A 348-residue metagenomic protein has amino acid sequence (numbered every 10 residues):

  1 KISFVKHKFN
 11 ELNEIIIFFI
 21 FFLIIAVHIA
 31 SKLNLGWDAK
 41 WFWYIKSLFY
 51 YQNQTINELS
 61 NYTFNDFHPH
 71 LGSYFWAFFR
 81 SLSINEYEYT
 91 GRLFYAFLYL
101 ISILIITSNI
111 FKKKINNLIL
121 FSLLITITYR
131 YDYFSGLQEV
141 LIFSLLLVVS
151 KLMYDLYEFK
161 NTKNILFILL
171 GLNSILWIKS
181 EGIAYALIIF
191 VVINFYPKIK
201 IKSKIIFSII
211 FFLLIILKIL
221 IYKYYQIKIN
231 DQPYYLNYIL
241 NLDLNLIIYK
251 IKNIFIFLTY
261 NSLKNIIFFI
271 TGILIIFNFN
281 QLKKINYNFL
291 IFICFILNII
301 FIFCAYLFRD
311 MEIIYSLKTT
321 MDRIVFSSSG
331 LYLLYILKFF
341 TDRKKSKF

Functional and structural regions predicted by a protein language model:
K1-V27, K114, I206, F279-I293 (+1 more regions): Start-transfer (signal-anchor) and selected internal transmembrane alpha helices of multi-pass inner/ER membrane
K8-F9, E158-F159, Y185-F211, L282-K283: Perimembrane helix-loop-helix junctions
F18-F21, L93-I110, I115-M153, I165-N173: Membrane-embedded helix bundles of polyisoprenyl
K32, S203-F279, N298-I302: Membrane-lumen/periplasm interface segments of specific transmembrane helices in polyprenyl phosphate-linked
K32-K46, Q52-F75, E86: Extracytoplasmic catalytic/substrate-binding loops of multi-pass membrane glycan-assembly enzymes
D66, H70-S73, L82-I101: Loop-to-helix entry region of an early transmembrane alpha helix in multi-pass inner-membrane enzymes
Y99-F111, N194-F195, K264-F292, I296 (+1 more regions): Hydrophobic, aromatic-rich transmembrane alpha-helices and their immediate juxtamembrane boundary segments
Y131, N164-S180, A186-V191, L213: Membrane-interface alpha helices of multi-pass inner-membrane proteins
